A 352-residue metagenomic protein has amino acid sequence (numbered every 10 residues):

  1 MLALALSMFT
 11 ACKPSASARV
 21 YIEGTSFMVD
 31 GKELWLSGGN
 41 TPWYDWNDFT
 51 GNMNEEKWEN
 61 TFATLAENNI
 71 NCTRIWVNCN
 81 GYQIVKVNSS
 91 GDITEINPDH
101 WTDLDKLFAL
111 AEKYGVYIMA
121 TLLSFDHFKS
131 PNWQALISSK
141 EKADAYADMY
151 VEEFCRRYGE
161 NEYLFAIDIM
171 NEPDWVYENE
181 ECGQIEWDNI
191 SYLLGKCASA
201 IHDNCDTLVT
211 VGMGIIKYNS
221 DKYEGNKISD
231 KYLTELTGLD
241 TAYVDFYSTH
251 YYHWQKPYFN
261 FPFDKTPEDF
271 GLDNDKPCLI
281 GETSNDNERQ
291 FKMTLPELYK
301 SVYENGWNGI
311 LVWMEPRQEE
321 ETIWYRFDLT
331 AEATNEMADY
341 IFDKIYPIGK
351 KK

Functional and structural regions predicted by a protein language model:
L4-R19: Bacterial Sec-dependent signal peptides at the C-terminal "C-region" and cleavage site
R19-F246, H250-P257, D264-K265, D273-K276 (+2 more regions): Active-site mouth of glycoside hydrolases
D269: AMP-binding (ANL) adenylation modules
P277-G281: Catalytic His-Asp charge-relay segment
T283-N285: Acidic beta-to-alpha connecting loop that harbors the catalytic carboxylate
Y340-K352: Carbohydrate-binding surfaces of carbohydrate-active enzymes
